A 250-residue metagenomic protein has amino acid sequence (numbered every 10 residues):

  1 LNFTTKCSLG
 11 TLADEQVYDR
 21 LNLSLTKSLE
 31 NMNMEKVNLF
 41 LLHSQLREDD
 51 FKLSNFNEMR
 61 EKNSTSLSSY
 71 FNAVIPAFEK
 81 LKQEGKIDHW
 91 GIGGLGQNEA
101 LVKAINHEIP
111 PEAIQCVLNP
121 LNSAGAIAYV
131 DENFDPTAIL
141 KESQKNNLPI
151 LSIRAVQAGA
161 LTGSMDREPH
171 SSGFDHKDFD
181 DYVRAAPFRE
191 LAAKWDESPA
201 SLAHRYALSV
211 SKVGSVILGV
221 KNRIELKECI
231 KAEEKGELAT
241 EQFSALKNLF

Functional and structural regions predicted by a protein language model:
L1, E35-L39, D88-H89, A200: Short acidic capping loops at alpha-helix termini that bridge into adjacent secondary structure
L1-D19, L42-L46: Structural motif corresponding to the early beta-alpha repeats
L1-N2, E30-K36, G219, L246-F250: Intrinsic structural disorder
L1-N2, N22, Q83, N119: N-terminal binding-site loop/beta-alpha segment at the start of enzyme catalytic domains that lines or forms
T4, K36, L41, Q115-V117 (+1 more regions): Generic enzyme active-site microenvironment
Q16-N31, G96-I105, A203: Short, acidic/polar
R20-L41, K80-E84: CE4/NodB-like, metal-dependent polysaccharide N-deacetylase domain that modifies extracellular/periplasmic N-acetylated
Q45-F250: Beta/alpha (TIM)-barrel catalytic core signal, keyed to glycine-rich beta->alpha loops juxtaposed to Asp/Glu that bind
